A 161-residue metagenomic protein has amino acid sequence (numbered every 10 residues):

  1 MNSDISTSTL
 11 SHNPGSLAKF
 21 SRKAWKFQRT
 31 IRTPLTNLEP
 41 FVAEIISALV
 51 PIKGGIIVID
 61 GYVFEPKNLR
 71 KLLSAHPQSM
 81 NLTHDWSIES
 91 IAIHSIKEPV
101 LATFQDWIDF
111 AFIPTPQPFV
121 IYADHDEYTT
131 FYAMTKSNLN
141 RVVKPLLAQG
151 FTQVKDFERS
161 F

Functional and structural regions predicted by a protein language model:
M1-F161: Structured alpha/beta or helical-core interaction and ligand-binding surfaces enriched in interleaved
